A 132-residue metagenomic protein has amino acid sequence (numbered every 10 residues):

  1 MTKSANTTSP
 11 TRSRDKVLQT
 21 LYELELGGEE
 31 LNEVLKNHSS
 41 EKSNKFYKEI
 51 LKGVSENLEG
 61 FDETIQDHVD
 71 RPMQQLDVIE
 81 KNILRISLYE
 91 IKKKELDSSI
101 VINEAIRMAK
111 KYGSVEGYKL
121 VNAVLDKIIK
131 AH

Functional and structural regions predicted by a protein language model:
M1-K111, V115-Y118, N122-H132: N-terminal interaction/assembly modules
